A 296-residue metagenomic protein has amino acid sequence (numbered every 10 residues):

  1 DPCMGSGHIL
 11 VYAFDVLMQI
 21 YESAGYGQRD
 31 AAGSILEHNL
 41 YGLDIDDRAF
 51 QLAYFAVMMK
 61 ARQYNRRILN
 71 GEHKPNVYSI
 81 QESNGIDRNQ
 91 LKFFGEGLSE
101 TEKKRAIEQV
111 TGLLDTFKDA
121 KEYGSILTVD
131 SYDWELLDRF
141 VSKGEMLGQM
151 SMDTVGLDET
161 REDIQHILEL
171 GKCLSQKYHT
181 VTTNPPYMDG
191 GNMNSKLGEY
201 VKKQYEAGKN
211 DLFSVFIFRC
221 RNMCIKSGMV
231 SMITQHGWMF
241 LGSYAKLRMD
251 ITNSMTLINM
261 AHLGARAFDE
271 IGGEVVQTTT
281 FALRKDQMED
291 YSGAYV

Functional and structural regions predicted by a protein language model:
C3-G7: Class I SAM-dependent methyltransferase "Motif I" SAM/SAH-binding loop
I9-Q176, T180: Class I S-adenosyl-L-methionine-dependent methyltransferase module
V11, M18, I45, F50 (+4 more regions): Signature of N6-adenine DNA methyltransferases within the class I
